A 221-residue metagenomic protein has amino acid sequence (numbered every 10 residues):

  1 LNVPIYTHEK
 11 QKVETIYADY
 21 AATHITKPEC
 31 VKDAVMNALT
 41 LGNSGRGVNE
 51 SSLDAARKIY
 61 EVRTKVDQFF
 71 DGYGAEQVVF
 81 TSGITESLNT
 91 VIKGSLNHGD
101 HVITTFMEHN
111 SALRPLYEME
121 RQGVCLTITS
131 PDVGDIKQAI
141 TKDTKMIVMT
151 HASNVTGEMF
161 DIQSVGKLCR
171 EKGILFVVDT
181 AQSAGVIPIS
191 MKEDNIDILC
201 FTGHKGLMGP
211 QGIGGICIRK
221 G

Functional and structural regions predicted by a protein language model:
L1-G221: Pyridoxal 5′-phosphate
